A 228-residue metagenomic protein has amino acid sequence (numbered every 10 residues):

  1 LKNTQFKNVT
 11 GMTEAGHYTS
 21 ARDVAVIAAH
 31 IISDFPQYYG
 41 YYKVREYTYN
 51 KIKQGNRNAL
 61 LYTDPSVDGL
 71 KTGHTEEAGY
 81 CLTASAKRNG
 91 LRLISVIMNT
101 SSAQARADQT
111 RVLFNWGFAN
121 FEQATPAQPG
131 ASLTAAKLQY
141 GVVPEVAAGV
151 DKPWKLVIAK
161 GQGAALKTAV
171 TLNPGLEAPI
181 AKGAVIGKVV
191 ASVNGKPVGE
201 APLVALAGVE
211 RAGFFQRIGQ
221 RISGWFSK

Functional and structural regions predicted by a protein language model:
L1, Q5, A15-K228: Domain-terminus/edge residues, biased toward the C-terminal soluble/receptor-binding domains of extracytoplasmic
M12: Active-site neighborhoods of enzyme catalytic cores
